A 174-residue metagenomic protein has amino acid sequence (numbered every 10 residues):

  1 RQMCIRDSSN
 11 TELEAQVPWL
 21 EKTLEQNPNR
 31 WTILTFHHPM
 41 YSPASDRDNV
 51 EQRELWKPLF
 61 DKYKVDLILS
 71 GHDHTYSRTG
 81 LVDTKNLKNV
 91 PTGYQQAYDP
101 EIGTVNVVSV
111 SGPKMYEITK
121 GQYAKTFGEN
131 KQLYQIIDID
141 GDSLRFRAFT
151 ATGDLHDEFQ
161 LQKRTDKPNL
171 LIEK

Functional and structural regions predicted by a protein language model:
R1-I5: Short, small-residue-biased leader/transition segments that mark boundaries at the very start of proteins
D7-S9: Second-shell loop/turn segments in exported
E12-E21, N27-H156: Long, structured stretches of catalytic cores involved in phosphate-ester chemistry, encompassing
S42, L170-I172: C-terminal extensions
D140, F149, Q162-R164, E173: A structural detector for beta-sheet-dominated domains
G153-N169: Acidic, His/Gly-rich catalytic cores of divalent-metal-dependent hydrolytic chemistry
